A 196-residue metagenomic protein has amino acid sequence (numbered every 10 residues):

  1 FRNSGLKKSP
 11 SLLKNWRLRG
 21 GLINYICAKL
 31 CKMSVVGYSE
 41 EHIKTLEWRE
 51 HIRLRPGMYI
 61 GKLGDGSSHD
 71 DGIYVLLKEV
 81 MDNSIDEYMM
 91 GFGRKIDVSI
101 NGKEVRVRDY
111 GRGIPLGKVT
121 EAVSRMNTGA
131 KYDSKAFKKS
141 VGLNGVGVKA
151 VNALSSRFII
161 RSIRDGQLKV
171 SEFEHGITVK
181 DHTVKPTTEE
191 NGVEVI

Functional and structural regions predicted by a protein language model:
G5, G20-G21: Residue-identity detector for glycine
M33-H42, K103-K118, A130-I196: GHKL-type ATPase core
V35-G72, G117-K139: P-loop NTPase nucleotide-binding/switch module
S68-R94, G147-N152: Conserved ATP-binding N-box helix of the HATPase_c
K95-G102: Short beta-strand/loop element within the Bergerat-fold HATPase_c
